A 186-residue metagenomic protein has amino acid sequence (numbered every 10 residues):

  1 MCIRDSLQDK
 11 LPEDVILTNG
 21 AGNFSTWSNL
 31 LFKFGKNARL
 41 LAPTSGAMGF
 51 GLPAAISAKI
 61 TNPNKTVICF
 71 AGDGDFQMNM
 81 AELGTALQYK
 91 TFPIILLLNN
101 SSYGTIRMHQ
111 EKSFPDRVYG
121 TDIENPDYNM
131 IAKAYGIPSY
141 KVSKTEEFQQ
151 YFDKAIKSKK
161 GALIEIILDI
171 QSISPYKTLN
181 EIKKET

Functional and structural regions predicted by a protein language model:
R4-A58: Active-site diphosphate/adenylate-binding microenvironment
P12-V15, G35-A38, N62-V67, Q88-I94 (+1 more regions): Short coil/turn connectors at secondary-structure junctions
S25-T26, A47-G49, F76-Q77, S101-T105 (+1 more regions): Short gly/pro/ser/thr-enriched loop/turn and capping motifs at secondary-structure boundaries
S28-K33, P53, M80-E82, T105-Q110 (+1 more regions): Short acidic, glycine/serine/threonine-rich loops at helix termini
N64-P126: Conserved thiamine diphosphate
E111-Y151: Conserved thiamine diphosphate
M130, T145-T186: Glycine/aspartate-rich loop-and-adjacent alpha/beta segment that forms the canonical ThDP
